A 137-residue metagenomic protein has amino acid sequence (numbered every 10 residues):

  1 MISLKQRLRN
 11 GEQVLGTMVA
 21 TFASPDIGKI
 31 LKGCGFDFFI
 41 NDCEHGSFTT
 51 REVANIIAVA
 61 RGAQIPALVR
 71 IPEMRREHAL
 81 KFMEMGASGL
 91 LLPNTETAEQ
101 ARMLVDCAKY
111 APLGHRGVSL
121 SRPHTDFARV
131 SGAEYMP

Functional and structural regions predicted by a protein language model:
M1-P137: Expand to "…catalyze enediolate/carbanion chemistry for C-C bond making/breaking, isomerization, decarboxylation
